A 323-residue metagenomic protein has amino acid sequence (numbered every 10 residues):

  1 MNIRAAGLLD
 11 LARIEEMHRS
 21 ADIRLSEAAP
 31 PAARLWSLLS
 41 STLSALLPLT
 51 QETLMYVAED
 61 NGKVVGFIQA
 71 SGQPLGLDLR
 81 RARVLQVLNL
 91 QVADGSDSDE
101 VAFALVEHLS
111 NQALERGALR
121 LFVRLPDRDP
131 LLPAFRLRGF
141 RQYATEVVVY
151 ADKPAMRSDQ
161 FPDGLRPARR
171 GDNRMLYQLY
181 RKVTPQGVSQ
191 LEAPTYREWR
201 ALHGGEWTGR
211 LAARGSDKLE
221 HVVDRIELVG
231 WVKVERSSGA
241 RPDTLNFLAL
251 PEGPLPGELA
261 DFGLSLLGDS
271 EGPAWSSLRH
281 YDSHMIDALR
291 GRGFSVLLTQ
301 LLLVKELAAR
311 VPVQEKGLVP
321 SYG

Functional and structural regions predicted by a protein language model:
N2-L25, D163-Q190: A short beta-loop-alpha structural element at the N-terminal edge of CoA-dependent acyl/N-acetyltransferase catalytic
A28-M55, L191-D217: Active-site rim helix/loop that mediates acceptor-substrate recognition in acyltransferases
M55-V57, K63-G72, I226-R236: Conserved beta-strand in the GNAT
Q73-V87, R236-N246, L297-L298: A conserved beta-turn-beta hairpin within the catalytic core of GNAT-like acetyltransferases that forms part
L85-E100, T244-P256: A short, internal acetyl-CoA/4′-phosphopantetheine-binding micro-motif in the GNAT/acyltransferase core
D97-N111, L137, G253-L267: Conserved acetyl-CoA-binding loop-helix of GNAT-fold acetyltransferases
A113-P126, D269-H280: Conserved GNAT acetyl-CoA-binding A-motif
R138-S158, E271-G323: Active-site/acyl-donor-binding loops of N-acyltransferases
